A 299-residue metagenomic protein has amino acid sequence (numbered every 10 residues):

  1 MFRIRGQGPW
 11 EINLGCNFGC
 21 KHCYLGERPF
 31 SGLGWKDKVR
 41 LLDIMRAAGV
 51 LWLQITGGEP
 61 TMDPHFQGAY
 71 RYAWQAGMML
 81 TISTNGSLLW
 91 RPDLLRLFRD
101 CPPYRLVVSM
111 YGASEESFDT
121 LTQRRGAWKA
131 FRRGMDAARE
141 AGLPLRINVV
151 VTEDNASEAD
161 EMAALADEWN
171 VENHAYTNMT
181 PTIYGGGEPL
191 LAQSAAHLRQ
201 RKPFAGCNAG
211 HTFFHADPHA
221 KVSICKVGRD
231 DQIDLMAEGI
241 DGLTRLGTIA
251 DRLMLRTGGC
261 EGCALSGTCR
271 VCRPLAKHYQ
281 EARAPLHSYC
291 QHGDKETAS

Functional and structural regions predicted by a protein language model:
M1-Y104: Conserved alpha-helical substructure of the radical SAM core
P9-I12, C16, R256-G259, L265 (+1 more regions): Short metal-coordination and nucleic-acid-contact micro-motifs, chiefly zinc-binding Cys/His arrays
E11, A48-Q54, W74-S83, P102-M110 (+1 more regions): Conserved C-terminal portion of the radical SAM core fold that forms the substrate/S-adenosylmethionine-binding
N17, P60-M62, G86-W90, Y104 (+2 more regions): Conserved radical SAM core fold
L25-L33, R229, I233, S266-A298: Iron-sulfur (Fe-S) cluster-binding segments and ferredoxin-like electron-carrier domains, especially [2Fe-2S]
E27-D37, G57-H65, E116-R133, V151-M162: Conserved non-cysteine loop/helix-boundary elements of the Radical SAM core domain that shape
G142-L143, M179-K202, K221-Y279: C-terminal accessory region of radical SAM enzymes
C207-H211: Short, small/polar residue-rich loop motifs at catalytic or cofactor-binding pockets
